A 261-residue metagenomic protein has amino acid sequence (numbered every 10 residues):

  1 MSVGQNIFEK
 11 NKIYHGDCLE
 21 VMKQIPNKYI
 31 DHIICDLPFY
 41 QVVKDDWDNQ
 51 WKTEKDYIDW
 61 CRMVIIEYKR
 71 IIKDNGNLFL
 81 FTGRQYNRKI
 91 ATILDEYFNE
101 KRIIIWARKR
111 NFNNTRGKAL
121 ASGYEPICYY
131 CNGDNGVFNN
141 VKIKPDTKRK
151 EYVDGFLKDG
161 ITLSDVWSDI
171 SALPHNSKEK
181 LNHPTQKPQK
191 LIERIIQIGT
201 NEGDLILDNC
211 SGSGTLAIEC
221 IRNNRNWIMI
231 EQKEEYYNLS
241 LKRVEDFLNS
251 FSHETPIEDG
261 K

Functional and structural regions predicted by a protein language model:
M1-N238: Core catalytic lobe of class I
S2-F8, L241-I257: Short, conserved SAM-binding/catalytic segment of Class I S-adenosyl-L-methionine-dependent methyltransferases
D259-K261: Leloir-type glycosyltransferase catalytic cores
